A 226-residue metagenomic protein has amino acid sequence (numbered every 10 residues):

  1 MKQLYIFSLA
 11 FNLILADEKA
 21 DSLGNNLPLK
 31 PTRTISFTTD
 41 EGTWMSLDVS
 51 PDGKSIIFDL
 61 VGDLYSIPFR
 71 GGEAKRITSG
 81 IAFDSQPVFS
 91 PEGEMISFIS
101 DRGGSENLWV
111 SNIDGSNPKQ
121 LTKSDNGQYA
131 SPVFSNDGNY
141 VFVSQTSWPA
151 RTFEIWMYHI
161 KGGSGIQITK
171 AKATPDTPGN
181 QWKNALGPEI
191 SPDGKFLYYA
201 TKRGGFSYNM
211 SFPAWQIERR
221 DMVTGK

Functional and structural regions predicted by a protein language model:
M1-L4: Positively charged n-region of N-terminal signal peptides that target proteins for export
F7-A16: Hydrophobic h-region of N-terminal signal peptides that target proteins for export in Gram-negative bacteria
D17-S36, K54: Blade/loop signatures of beta-propeller domains
E18-K19, D40-E41, D59-Y65, F69 (+8 more regions): A flexible loop/linker signature enriched in serine peptidases of the S9 family
T32-I67: Beta-strand-rich domains and repeat architectures in extracellular enzymes and scaffolds, especially beta-propellers
